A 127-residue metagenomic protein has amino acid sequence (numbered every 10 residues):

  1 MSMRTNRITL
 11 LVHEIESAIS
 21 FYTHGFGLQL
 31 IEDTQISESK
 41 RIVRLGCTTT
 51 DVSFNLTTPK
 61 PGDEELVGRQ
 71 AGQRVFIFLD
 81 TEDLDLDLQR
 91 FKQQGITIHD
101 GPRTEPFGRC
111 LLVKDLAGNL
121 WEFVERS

Functional and structural regions predicted by a protein language model:
M1-R7, Q29-D80, L88-K114, E125-S127: Vicinal oxygen chelate
V12-I15, E38-S39: Conserved beta-strand-loop-alpha-helix junction that forms the acyl-donor binding cleft
E14-I15, E82-L84: Helix N-cap motif at beta-to-alpha junctions
A18-T23, F91, G118: Conserved active-site tyrosine of GNAT-family acetyltransferases
L120-F123: Short glycine-/small-residue motifs
